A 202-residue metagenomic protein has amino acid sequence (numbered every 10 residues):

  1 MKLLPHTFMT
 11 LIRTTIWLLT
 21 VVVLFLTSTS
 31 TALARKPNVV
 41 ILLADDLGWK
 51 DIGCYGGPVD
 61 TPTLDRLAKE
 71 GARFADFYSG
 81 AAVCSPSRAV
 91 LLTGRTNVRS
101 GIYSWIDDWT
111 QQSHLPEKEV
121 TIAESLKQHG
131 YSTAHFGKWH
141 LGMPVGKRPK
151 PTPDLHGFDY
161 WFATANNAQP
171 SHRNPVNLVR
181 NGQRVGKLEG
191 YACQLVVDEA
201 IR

Functional and structural regions predicted by a protein language model:
M1-R13: N-terminal secretory signal peptides that target proteins for export/translocation
R13-S28: Bacterial N-terminal signal peptides
V23, T29-R202: Formylglycine-dependent sulfatase
